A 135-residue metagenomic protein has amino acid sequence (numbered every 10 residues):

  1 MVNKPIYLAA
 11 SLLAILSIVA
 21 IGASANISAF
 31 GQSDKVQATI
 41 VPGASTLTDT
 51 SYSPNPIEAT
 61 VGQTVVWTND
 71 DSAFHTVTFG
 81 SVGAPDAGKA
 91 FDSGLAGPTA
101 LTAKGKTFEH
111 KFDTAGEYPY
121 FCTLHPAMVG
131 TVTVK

Functional and structural regions predicted by a protein language model:
V2-L13, I18-K135: Extracytoplasmic copper-binding redox domains, predominantly the cupredoxin/blue-copper superfamily
